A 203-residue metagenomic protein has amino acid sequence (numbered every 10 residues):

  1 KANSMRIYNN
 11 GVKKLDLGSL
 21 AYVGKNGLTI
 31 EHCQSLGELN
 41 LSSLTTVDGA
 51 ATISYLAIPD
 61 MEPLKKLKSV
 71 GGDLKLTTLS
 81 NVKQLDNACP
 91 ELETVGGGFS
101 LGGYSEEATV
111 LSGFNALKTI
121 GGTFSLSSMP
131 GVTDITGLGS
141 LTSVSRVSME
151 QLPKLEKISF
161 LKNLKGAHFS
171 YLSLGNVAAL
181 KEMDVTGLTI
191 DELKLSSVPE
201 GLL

Functional and structural regions predicted by a protein language model:
K1-G37, S43-P63, S69-N87, E91 (+6 more regions): Concave beta-strand-loop units of leucine-rich repeat
